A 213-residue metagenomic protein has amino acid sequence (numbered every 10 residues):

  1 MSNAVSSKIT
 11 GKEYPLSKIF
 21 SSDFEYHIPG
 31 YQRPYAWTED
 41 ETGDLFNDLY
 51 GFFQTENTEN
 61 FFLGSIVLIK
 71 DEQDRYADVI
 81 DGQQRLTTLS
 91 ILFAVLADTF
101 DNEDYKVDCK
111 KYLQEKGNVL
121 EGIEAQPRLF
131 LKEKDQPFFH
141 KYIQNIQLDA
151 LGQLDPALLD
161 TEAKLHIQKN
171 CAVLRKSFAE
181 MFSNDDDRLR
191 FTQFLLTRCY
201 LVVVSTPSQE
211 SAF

Functional and structural regions predicted by a protein language model:
S2-F213: Glycine- and hydrophobic-rich flexible loops that cap the catalytic core of alpha/beta enzyme folds
